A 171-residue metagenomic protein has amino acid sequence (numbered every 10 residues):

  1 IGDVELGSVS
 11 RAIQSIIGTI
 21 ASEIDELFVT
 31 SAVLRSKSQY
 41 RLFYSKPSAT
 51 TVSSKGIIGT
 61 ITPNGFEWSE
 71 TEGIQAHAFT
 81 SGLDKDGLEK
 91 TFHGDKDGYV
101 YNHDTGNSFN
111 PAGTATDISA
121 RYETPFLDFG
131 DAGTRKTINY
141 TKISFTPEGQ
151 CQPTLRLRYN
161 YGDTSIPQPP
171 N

Functional and structural regions predicted by a protein language model:
G2-N171: Beta-sheet repeat architectures centered on beta-propellers
